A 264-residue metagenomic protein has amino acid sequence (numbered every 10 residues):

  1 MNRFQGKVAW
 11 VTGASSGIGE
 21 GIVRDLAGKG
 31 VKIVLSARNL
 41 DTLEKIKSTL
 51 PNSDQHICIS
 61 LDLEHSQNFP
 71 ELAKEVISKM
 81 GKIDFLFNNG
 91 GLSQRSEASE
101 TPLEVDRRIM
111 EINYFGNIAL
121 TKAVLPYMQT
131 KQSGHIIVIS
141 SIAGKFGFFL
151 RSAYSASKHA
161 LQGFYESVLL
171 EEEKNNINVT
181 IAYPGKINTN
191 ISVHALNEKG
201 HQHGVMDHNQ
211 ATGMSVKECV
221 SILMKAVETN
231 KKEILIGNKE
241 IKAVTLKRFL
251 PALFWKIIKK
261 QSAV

Functional and structural regions predicted by a protein language model:
V8, S15-S16: Conserved glycine-rich cofactor-binding loop
K29-I46: Conserved glycine-rich Rossmann-like NAD(P)H-binding loop of the short-chain dehydrogenase/reductase
S60-E71, L103: The beta1-alpha1 cofactor-binding region of Rossmann-like NAD(H)/NADP(H)-dependent oxidoreductases
E97-A98, P102-M110: Substrate-binding pocket helix/loop in short-chain dehydrogenase/reductase
T121, S157: Active-site helix of classical SDR
S141: Residue(s) in the substrate-gating loop at a strand-loop-helix junction that position the organic substrate next
K174-N238: SDR active-site lid
